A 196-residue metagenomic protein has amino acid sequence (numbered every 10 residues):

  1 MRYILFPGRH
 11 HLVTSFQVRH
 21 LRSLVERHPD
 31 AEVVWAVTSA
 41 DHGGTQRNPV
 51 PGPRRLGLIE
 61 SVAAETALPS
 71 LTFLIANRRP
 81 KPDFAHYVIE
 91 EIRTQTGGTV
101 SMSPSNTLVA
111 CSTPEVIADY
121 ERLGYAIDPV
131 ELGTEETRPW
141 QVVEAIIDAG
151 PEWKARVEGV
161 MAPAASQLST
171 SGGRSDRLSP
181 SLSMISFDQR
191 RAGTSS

Functional and structural regions predicted by a protein language model:
M1-S196: Nucleotidyltransferase catalytic core that binds NTPs
